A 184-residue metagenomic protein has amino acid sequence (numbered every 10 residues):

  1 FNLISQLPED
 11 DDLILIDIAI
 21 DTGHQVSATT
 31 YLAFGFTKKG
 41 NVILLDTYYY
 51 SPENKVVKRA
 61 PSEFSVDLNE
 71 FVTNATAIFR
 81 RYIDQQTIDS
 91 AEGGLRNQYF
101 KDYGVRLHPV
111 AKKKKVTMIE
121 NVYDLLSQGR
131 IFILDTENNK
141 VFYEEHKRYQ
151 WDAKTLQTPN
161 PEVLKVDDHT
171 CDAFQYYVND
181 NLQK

Functional and structural regions predicted by a protein language model:
F1-G23: ATPase catalytic-site recognition across NTP-hydrolyzing enzymes
I4-L7, V26-T29, G93-N97, I119: Short, well-ordered alpha-helical microsegments
L15-I20, H24-Y31, L44-D46: A conserved active-site cap/scaffold subdomain adjacent to cofactor or substrate pockets
I20-D21, Y31, Q86, H146 (+1 more regions): A residue-level signal for conserved active-site and pocket-lining positions in enzyme catalytic cores
A28-G35, Q175: Short beta-strand scaffold segments in enzyme catalytic cores
N41-K165: Mg2+-dependent endonuclease catalytic cores in nucleic-acid-processing enzymes, primarily RNase H-like
V178-K184: Acidic two-metal-ion nuclease catalytic site recognized across multiple nuclease folds, prominently DnaQ/RNase D-T
